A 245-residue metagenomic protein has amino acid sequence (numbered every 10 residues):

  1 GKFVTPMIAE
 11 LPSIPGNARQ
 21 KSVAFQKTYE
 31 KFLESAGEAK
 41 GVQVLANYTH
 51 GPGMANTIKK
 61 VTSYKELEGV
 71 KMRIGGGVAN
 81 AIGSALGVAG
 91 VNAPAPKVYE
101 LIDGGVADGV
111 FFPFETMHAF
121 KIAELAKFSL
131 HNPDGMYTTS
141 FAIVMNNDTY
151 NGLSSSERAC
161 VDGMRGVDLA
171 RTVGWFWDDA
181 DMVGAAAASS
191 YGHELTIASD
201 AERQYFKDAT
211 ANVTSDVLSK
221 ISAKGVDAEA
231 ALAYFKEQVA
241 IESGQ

Functional and structural regions predicted by a protein language model:
G1-Q20, F32-Q245: N-terminal secretory/targeting leader peptides
